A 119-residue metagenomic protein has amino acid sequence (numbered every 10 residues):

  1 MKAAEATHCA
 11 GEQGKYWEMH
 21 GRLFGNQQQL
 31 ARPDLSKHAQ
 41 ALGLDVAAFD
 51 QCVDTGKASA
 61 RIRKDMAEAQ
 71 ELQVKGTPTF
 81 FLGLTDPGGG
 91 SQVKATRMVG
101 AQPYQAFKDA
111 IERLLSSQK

Functional and structural regions predicted by a protein language model:
M1-A41, D45, D50, E112-K119: Structural alpha/beta surface segment adjacent to cysteine/selenocysteine redox centers across thiol/disulfide enzymes
S36-K119: C-terminal cap of thioredoxin/glutaredoxin-like
